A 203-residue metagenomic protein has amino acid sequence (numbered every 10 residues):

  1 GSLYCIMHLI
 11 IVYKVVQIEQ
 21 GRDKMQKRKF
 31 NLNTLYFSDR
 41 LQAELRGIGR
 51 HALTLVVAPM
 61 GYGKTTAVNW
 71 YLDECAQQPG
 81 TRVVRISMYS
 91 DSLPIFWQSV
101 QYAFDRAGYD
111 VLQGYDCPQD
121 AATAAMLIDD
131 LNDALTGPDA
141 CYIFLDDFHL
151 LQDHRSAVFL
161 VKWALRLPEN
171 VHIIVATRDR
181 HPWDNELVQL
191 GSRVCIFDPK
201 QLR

Functional and structural regions predicted by a protein language model:
Y13-R46, G114: Conserved adenine-nucleotide phosphate-binding loops and their immediately adjacent elements
R50-T54: Pre-Walker A (Motif I) flank of P-loop NTPase domains
V57-R85: P-loop NTPase Walker A phosphate-binding motif
T66-W70, V158-R203: Alpha-helical sensor/transducer elements of the RecA-like P-loop NTPase core
V83-L93, D120, P199-K200: A short hydrophobic beta-strand->loop->alpha-helix junction that borders the nucleotide-binding pocket of P-loop NTPases
P94-G114, N132: Conserved NTP-binding/hydrolysis module of P-loop NTPases
D110-D130: Short glycine-rich substrate-engagement loop in P-loop NTPases that contacts/grips substrate
A134-S156: Conserved P-loop NTPase "ATPase switch" module shared by AAA+ and STAND
